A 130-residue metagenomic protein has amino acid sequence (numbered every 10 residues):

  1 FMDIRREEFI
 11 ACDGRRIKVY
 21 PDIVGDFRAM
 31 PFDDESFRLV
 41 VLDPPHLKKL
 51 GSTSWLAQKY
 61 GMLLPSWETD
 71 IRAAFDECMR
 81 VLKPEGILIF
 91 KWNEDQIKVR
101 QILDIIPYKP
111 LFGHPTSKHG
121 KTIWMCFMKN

Functional and structural regions predicted by a protein language model:
F1-N130: Class I S-adenosyl-L-methionine-dependent methyltransferase catalytic core
